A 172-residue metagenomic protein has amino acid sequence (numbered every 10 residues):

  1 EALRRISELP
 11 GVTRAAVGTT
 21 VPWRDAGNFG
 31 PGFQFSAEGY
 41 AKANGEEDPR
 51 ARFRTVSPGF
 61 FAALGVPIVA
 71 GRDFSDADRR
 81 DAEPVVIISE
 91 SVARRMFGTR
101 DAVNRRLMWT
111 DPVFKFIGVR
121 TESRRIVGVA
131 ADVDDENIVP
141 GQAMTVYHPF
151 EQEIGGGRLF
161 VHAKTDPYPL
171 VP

Functional and structural regions predicted by a protein language model:
E1-P172: Conserved positions within well-ordered secondary-structure segments
